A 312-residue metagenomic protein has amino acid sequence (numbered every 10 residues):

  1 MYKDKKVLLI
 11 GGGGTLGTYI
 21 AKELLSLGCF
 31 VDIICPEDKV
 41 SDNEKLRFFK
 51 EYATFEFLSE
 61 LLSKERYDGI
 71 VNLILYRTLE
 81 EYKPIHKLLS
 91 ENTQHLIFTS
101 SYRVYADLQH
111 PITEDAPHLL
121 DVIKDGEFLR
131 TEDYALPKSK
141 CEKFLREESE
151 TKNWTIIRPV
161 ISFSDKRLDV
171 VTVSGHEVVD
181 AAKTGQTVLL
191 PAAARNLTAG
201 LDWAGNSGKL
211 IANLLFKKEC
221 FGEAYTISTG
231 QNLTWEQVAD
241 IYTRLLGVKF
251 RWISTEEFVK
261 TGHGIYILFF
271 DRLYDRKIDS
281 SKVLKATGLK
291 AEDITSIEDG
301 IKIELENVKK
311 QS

Functional and structural regions predicted by a protein language model:
K6-L27: N-terminal Rossmann NAD(P)H-binding glycine-rich loop of SDR-like oxidoreductase domains
V40-N43, R47-Q94, F98, V104-A106: NAD(P)H-binding glycine-rich loop region in Rossmannoid oxidoreductase-like domains and their noncatalytic homologs
K83-S139, E147-E148, T155: Conserved Rossmann-fold NAD(P)-dependent oxidoreductase catalytic core, especially the SDR/UDP-sugar
E114-E142, V171-H176, L197-L201, G205 (+1 more regions): Short-chain dehydrogenase/reductase
E142-L168: Conserved beta-loop-beta element that borders a ligand/cofactor-binding pocket
V179-P191, N196-L233: Alpha-helical substrate-binding/gating segment
L210-L268, K302-K309: Mid/C-terminal beta-alpha module of Rossmann-like enzyme folds, strongest in SDR-family dehydrogenases/epimerases
L268-S312: C-terminal amphipathic/interface module of NAD(P)-dependent oxidoreductases and related NAD-binding regulators
